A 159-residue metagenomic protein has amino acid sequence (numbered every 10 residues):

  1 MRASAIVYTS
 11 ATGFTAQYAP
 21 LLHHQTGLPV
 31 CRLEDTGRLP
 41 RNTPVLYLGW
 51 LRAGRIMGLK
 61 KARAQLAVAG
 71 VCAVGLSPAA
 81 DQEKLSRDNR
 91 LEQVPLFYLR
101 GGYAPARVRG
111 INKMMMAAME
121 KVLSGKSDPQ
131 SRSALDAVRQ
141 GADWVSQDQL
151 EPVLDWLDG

Functional and structural regions predicted by a protein language model:
M1-Q65, D155: N-terminal beta1-alpha1-beta2 submodule of the flavodoxin-like/Rossmannoid cofactor-binding fold
P20, G101, D158: Residue-level marker of positions within ordered structural domains that often coincide with functionally constrained
H24, K61, E83-R87, K113 (+3 more regions): Charged/polar, solvent-exposed surface patches and flexible loops
R32, G54-R55, R109, D128-S131 (+1 more regions): Alpha-helix initiation/capping motif
E34-I111: Helix-loop-strand module that forms the ligand-binding subsite of alpha/beta enzymes
M115-G159: Glycine-rich phosphate/pyrophosphate-binding loop and the adjoining helix
